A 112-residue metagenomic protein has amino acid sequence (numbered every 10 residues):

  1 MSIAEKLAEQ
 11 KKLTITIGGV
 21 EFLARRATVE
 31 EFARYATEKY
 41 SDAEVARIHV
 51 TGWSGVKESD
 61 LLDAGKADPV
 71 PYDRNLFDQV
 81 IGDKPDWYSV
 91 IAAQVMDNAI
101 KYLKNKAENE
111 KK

Functional and structural regions predicted by a protein language model:
S2-A8: Low-complexity intrinsically disordered segments
A8-K11, I17-K112: Short, surface-exposed, charged amphipathic helix/loop patches that serve as local interaction elements
